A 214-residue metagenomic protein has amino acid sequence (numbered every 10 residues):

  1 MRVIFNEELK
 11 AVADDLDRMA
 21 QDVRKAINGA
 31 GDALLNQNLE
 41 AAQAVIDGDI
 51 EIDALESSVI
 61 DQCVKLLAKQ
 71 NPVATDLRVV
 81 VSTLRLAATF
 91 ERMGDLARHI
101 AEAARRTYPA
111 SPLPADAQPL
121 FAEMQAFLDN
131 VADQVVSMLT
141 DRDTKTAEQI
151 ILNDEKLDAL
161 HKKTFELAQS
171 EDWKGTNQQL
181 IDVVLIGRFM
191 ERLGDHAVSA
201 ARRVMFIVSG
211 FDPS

Functional and structural regions predicted by a protein language model:
M1-S214: Cytosolic, long alpha-helical scaffolding segments
